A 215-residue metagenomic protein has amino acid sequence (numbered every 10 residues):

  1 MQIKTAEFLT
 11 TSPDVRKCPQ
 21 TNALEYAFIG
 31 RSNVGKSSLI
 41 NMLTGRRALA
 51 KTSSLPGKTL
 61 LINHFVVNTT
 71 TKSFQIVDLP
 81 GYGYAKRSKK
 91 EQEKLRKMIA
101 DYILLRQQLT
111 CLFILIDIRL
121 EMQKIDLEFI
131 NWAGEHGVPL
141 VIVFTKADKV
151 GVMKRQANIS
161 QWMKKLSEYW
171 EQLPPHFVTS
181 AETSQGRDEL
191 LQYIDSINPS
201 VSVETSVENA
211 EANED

Functional and structural regions predicted by a protein language model:
M1-K86, V203-D215: Conserved G1/Walker A P-loop phosphate-binding module
I3-R16, V150-V207: Canonical P-loop GTPase G-domain recognition
P19, R87-S88, Q123-D126, M153-R155 (+1 more regions): Short, well-ordered secondary-structure micro-motifs
L43-T44, I103, I194: Hydrophobic aliphatic residues
K58, G81-G83, R119-E121, K146-G151 (+1 more regions): Conserved nucleotide-binding/hydrolysis micro-motifs of P-loop NTPases
T59, Q92-R96, L127, S184-R187: Amphipathic alpha-helical transducer elements in NTP-driven molecular machines
T69-L109: Conserved nucleotide-sensing/catalytic segment adjacent to the nucleotide-binding pocket in NTP-handling enzymes
K97-L173: Conserved C-terminal guanine-recognition region of P-loop GTPase G domains, centered on the G4
